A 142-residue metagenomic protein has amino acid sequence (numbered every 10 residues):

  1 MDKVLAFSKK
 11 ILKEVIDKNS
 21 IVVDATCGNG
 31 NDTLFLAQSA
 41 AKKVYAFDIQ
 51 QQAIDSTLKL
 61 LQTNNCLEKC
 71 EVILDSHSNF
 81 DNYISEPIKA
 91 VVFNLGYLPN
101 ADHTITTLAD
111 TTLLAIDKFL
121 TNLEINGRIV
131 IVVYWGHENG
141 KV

Functional and structural regions predicted by a protein language model:
M1-I21, N31, Q38: S-adenosyl-L-methionine
T26-G30: Class I SAM-dependent methyltransferase "Motif I" SAM/SAH-binding loop
K43-D48: Conserved SAM-binding motif I beta-strand of class I
D55-S85, K89: S-adenosyl-L-methionine
E86-N100: Short SAM/SAH-binding signature in class I
G96-L114: Mobile active-site "lid"/loop adjacent to the S-adenosyl-L-methionine
T111-I125: A short glycine-rich, Lys/Arg-flanked "PGG" loop and its adjoining helix->strand segment in the class I
N126-V133: Conserved beta-strand signature within the Rossmann-like core of class I S-adenosyl-L-methionine
